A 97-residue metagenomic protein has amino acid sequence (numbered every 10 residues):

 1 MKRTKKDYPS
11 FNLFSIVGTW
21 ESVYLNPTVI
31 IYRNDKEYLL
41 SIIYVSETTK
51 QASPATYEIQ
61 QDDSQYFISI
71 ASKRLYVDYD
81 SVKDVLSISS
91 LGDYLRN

Functional and structural regions predicted by a protein language model:
M1-V17, L25, V82-G92, N97: Amphipathic/hydrophobic helical signal segments and adjacent flexible N-terminal regions that mediate secretion
K2-K6, K36, K50, K73 (+1 more regions): Context-gated lysine
L25-D63: N-terminal glycine/threonine-rich, aromatic-flanked beta-hairpin/loop signature
P27-I31, L75-Y79, D84: Broad, structure-driven detector of short, well-ordered beta-strand segments within folded domains
S41-T48, S69-L75, I88-Y94: Secondary-structure transition/turn motif
P54-D78: Short cationic/low-complexity microdomains
